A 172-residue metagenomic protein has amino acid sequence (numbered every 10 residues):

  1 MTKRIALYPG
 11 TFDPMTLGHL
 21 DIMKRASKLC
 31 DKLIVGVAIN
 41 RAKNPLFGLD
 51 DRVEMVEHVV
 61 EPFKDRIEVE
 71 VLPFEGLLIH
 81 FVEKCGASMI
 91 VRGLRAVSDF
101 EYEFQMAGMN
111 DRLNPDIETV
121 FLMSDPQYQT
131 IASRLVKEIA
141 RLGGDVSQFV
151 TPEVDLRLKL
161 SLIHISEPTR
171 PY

Functional and structural regions predicted by a protein language model:
A6-G18: Short, glycine-rich nucleotide/cofactor-binding loops
T16, V56, G143: Residue-level signal for inorganic ion chemistry
L20-L78: Short, surface-exposed acidic-centric catalytic microdomains
G36, S88-V97: Acidic beta-strand-to-loop metal/phosphate-binding motif
D50-R52, Y102-G108: Charged helix-capping and loop-helix junction motifs
P115-T130: Short, flexible loop segments at boundaries between secondary-structure elements
I131-V150: Short, glycine-/small-residue-rich phosphate/pyrophosphate-handling segment
I163-Y172: Single conserved hydrophobic/aromatic residue that forms the stacking wall/gate of nucleotide- or nucleobase-binding
